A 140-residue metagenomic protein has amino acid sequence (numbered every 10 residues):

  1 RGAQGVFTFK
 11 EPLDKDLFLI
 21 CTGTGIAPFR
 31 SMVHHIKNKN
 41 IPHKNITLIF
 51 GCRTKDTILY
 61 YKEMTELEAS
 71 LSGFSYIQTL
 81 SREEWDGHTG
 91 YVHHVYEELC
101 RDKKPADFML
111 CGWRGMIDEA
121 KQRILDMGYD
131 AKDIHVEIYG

Functional and structural regions predicted by a protein language model:
R1-L19, H34-H35, S81-R82, I138: FAD-binding FR-type
P12, I41, R101-K103: Short, flexible coil/linker segments at domain boundaries that flank nucleotide/cofactor-interacting
D14, M32-H34, Y60, K121: N-terminal low-complexity, intrinsically disordered patches enriched in charged
F18-I20, M109-L110: Structural motif
T22-A27: Ser/Thr-glycine-rich phosphate-binding loops at phosphate-binding pockets of nucleotides, nucleotide cofactors
P28-K39: Histidine-anchored nucleotide/phosphate-binding helix
N40-P42, A69: Arginine/glycine-rich "motif VI" loop of SF2 helicases in the C-terminal RecA-like domain
T47-G140: Reductase modules of NAD(P)H-dependent flavoproteins
